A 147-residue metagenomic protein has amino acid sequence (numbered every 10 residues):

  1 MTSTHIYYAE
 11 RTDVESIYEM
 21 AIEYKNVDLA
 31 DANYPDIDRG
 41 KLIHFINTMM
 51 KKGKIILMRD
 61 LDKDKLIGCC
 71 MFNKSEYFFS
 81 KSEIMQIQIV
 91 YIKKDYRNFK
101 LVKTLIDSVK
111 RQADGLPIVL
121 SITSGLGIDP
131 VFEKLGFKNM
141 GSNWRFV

Functional and structural regions predicted by a protein language model:
S3-E19: A short beta-loop-alpha structural element at the N-terminal edge of CoA-dependent acyl/N-acetyltransferase catalytic
K25-H44: Conserved GNAT-fold acetyl-CoA-binding loop/helix
H44-L57: A short helix-loop-beta-strand connector motif used in the catalytic cores of GNAT acetyltransferases and, in some
L57, D64-K74: Conserved beta-strand in the GNAT
E76-I87: A conserved beta-turn-beta hairpin within the catalytic core of GNAT-like acetyltransferases that forms part
I87-N98: A short, internal acetyl-CoA/4′-phosphopantetheine-binding micro-motif in the GNAT/acyltransferase core
T104-P117: Conserved acyl-CoA
V109, V119-P130, V147: Conserved beta-strand-loop-alpha-helix junction that forms the acyl-donor binding cleft
